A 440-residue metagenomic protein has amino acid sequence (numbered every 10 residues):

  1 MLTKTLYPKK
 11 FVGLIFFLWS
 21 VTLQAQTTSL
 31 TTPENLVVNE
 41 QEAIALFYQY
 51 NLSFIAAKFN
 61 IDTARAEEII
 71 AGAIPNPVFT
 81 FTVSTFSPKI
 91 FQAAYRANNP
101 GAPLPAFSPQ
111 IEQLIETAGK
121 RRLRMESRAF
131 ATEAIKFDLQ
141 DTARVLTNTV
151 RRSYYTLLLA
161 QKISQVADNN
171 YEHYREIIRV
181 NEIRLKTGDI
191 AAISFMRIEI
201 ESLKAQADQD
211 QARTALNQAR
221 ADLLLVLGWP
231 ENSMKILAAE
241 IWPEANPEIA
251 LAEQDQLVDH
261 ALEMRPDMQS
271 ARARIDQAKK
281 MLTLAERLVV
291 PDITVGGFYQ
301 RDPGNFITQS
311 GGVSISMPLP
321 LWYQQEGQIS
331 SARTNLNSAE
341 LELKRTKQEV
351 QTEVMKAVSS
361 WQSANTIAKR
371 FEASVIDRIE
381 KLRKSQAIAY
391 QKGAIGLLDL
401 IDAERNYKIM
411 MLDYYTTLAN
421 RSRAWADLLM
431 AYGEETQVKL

Functional and structural regions predicted by a protein language model:
L2-T3, K10, V38, T142-H260 (+2 more regions): Periplasmic alpha-helical coiled-coil/stalk elements that build and connect Gram-negative outer-membrane
L2-Y7, Q24-T32, D413-L440: Acidic, low-complexity, intrinsically disordered peripheral segments
S20-T22: N-terminal signal peptide c-region/cleavage motif recognized by signal peptidases
T27-L36, I69, T80-T117, R124 (+4 more regions): Small/polar, glycine/serine/threonine/aspartate-rich low-complexity segments that form flexible
A45-I55, D62-P77, P109-S127, F137-R144 (+8 more regions): A glycine-/polar-enriched beta->alpha junction
A56-A71, T142, L146-A167, E176 (+5 more regions): Amphipathic alpha-helical coiled-coil segments
M125-A129, A192-E201, L397-R405: Short, charged, amphipathic alpha-helical segments
A212, P266-D267, T417: Metallo-beta-lactamase
